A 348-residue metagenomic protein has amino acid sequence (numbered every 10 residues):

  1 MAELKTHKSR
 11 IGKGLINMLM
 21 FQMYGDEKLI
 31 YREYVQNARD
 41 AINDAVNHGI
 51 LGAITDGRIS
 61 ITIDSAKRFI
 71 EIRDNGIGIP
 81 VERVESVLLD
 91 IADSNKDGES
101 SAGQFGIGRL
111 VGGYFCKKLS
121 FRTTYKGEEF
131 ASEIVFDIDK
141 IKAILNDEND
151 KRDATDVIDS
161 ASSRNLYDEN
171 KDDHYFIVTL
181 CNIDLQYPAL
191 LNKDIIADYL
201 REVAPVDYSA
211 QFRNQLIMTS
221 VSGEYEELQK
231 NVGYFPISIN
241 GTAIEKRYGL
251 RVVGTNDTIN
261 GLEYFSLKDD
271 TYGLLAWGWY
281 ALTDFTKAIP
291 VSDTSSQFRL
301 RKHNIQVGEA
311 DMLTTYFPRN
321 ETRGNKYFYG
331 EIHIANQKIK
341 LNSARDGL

Functional and structural regions predicted by a protein language model:
M1-R10, G49-A102, G127-I289, T294-S296 (+1 more regions): Interdomain "switch/hinge" adjacent to the Bergerat
I16-M23: Conserved HAMP-HisKA connector
L19, A38, I42, V46 (+1 more regions): Structural motif corresponding to the C-terminal cap of alpha-helices
Y24-I61, G108-Y114: Conserved ATP-binding N-box helix of the HATPase_c
G98-C116: Glycine-rich phosphate-binding loop
Y114, K171-D173, Y327: Short, solvent-exposed loop/turn segments at the edges of secondary structure
K118-R122: Glycine-rich ATP-binding loops of the HATPase_c
P290-L348: GHKL/Bergerat-fold ATPase module
